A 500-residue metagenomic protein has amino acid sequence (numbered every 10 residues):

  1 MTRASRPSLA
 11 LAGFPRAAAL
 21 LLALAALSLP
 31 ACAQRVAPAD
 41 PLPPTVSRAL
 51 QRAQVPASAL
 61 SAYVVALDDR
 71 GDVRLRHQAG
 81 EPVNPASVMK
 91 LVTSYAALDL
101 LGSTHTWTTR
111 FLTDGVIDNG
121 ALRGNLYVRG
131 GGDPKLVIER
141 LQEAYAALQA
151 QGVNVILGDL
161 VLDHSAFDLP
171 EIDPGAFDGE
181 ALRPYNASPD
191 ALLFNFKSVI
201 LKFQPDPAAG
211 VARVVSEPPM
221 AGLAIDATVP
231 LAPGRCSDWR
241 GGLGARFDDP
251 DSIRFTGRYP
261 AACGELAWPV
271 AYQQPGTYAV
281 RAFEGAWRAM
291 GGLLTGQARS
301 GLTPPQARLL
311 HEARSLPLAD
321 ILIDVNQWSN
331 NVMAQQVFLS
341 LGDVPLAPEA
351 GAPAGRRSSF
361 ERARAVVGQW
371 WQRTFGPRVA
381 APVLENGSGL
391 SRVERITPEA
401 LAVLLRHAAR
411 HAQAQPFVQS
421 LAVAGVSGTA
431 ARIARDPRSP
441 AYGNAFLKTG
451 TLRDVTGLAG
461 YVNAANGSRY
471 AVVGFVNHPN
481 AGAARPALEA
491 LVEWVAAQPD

Functional and structural regions predicted by a protein language model:
T2-A19: Bacterial N-terminal signal peptides that target proteins for export
R16-S28: Bacterial N-terminal signal peptides
Q34-D68, V73-P82, Q142, A147-Q151 (+1 more regions): Beta-lactamase-like hydrolase cores
A59-S61, N119-L193, K197-S198, D206 (+2 more regions): Mid-domain, small-residue-enriched loop/turn segments at the edges of structured enzyme/sensor domains
R70, P85-S103, L160, L192 (+3 more regions): Active-site SXXK
R74-R76, W328, F338-D500: Small-residue-rich helix-loop
D99-D114, T295-A298, A414-V418: Short, well-structured active-site flanking segments
L231-Q415: A small/polar active-site loop signature that marks catalytic segments
